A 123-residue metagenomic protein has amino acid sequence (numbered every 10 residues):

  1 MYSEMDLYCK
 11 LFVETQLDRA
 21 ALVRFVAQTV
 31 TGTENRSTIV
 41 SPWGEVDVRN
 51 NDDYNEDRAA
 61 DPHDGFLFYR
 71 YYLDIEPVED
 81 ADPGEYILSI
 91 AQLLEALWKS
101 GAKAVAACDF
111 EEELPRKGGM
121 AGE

Functional and structural regions predicted by a protein language model:
M1-G32: Short, extreme N-terminal segment that most often corresponds to the first beta-strand
M1-Y8, P62-D74, E79, E113-E123: Intrinsic low-complexity, intrinsically disordered or marginally ordered coil/linker segments
K10-F12, D47, R70-D74, K103-A107: Ordered hydrophobic segments in well-structured contexts
F12-L17, E76-V78, F110: Structural motif
R19-L22, E79-E85: Short, surface-exposed beta-strand/loop "edge" segments at domain boundaries and coil↔beta transitions
T33-D82: Short, intrinsically disordered low-complexity segments
P83-L93: Well-ordered, non-membrane alpha-helical segments in soluble/globular domains
A91-E123: Acidic, proline/glycine-rich low-complexity IDRs
